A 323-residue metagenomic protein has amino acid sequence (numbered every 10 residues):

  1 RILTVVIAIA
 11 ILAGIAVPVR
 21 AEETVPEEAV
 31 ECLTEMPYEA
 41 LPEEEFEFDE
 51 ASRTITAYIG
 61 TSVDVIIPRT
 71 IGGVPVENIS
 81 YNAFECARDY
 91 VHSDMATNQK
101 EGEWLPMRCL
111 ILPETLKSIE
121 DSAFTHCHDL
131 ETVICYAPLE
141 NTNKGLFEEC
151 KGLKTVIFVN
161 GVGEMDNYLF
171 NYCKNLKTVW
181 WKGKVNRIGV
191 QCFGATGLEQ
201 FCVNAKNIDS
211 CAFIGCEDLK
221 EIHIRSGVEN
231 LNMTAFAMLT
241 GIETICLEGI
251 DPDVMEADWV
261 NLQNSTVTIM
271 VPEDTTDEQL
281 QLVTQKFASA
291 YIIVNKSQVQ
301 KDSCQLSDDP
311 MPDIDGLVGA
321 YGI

Functional and structural regions predicted by a protein language model:
R1-I2: Bacterial Sec-dependent N-terminal signal peptides
V5-G14: Bacterial N-terminal signal peptides
A13-E28: Sec-dependent signal peptide cleavage junction
V25-F48: N-terminal low-complexity, Pro/Thr/Ser-rich intrinsically disordered segments that act as propeptides or flexible
E44-E45, E50-A51, G60-E77, D89-S118 (+9 more regions): Structural signature of tandem-repeat unit edges
Y58, N82-R88: Acidic, Ser/Thr
A257-L262, D277-Y291: Short, aromatic/basic amphipathic alpha-helical patches
